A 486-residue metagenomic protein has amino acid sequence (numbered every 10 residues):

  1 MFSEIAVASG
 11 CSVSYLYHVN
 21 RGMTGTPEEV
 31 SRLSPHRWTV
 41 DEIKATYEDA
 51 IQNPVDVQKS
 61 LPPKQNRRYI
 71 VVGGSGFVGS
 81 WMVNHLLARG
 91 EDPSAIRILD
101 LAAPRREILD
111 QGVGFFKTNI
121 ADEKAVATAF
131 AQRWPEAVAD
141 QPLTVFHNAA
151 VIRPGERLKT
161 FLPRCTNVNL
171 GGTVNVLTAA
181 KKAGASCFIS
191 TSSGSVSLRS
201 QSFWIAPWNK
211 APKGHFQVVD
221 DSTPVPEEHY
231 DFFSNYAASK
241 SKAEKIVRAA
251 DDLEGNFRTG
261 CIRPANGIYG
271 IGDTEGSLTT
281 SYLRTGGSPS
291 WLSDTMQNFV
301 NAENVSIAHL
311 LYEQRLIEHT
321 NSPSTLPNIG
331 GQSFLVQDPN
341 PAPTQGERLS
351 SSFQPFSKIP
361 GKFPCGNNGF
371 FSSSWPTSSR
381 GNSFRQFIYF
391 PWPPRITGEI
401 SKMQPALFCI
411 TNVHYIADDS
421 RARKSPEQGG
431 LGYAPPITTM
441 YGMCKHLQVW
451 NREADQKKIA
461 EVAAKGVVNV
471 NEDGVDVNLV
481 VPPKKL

Functional and structural regions predicted by a protein language model:
M1-S31, L486: Terminal signal-anchor or tail-anchor transmembrane helices that tether membrane-associated enzymes to cellular
Q52-D92: N-terminal Rossmann NAD(P)H-binding glycine-rich loop of SDR-like oxidoreductase domains
E107, I120-G171, N175: NAD(P)H-binding glycine-rich loop region in Rossmannoid oxidoreductase-like domains and their noncatalytic homologs
G171-N235, G260: Conserved Rossmann-fold NAD(P)-dependent oxidoreductase catalytic core, especially the SDR/UDP-sugar
D251-R315: NAD(P)-dependent short-chain dehydrogenase/reductase
A302, G330-S333, Q386-G429: Conserved C-terminal active-site "lid" loop/helix of NAD(P)H-dependent oxidoreductases that clamps the redox cofactor
R315-S401, E453-L486: Mid/C-terminal beta-alpha module of Rossmann-like enzyme folds, strongest in SDR-family dehydrogenases/epimerases
N412, A417-L486: Amphipathic terminal alpha-helices
